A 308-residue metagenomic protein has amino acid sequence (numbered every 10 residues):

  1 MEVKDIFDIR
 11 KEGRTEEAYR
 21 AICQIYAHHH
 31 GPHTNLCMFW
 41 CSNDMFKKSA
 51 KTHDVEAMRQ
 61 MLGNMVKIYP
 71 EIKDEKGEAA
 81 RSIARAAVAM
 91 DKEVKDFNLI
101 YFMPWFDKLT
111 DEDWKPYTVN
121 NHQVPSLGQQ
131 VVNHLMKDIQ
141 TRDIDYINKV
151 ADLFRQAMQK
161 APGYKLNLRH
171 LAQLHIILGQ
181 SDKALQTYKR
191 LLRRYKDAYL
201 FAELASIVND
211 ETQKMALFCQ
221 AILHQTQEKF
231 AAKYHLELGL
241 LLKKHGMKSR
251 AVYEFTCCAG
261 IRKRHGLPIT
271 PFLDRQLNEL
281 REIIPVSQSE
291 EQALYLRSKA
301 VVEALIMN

Functional and structural regions predicted by a protein language model:
M1-F7, H30-A50, Q60-G63, K67-T141 (+4 more regions): Amphipathic alpha-helical repeat scaffolds of TPR domains
M1-P32, A50-A57, S289-N308: Helical anchoring/docking segments at protein termini
R10, T15, Y19-C23, L62 (+5 more regions): Inward-facing hydrophobic residues that define packing positions of alpha-helical scaffold repeats
E12, M45-K48, T52, D138 (+4 more regions): Structural motif corresponding to the intra-repeat A-B loop/turn of tetratricopeptide repeats
C23-H28, H53-I68, I100-D107, R193-R194 (+2 more regions): TPR/TPR-like (Sel1-like) alpha-helical repeat modules
A161-H224: Eukaryotic tandem repeat interaction scaffolds
E237-M307: Long, ordered, amphipathic alpha-helical scaffolds
